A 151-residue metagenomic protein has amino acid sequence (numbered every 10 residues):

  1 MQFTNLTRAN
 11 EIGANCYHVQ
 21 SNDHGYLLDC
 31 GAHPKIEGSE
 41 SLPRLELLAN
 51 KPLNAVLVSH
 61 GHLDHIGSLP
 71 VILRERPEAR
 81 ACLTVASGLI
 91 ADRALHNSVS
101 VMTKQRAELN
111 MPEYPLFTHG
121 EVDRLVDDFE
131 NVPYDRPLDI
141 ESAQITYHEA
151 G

Functional and structural regions predicted by a protein language model:
M1-L6, I12, C16-S21, E130-G151: Catalytic core of the metallo-beta-lactamase
A9-A14, S21-V58, H62-A79, V85-L89 (+1 more regions): Pre-active-site segment of Zn-dependent metallo-hydrolases
